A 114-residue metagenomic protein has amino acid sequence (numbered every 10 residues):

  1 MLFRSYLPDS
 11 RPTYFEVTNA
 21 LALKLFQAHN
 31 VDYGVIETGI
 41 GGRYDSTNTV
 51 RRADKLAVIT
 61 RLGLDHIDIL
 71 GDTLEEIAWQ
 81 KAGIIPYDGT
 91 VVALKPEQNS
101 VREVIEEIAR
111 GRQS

Functional and structural regions predicted by a protein language model:
M1-R51, D68-L70: ATP-dependent carboxylate-amine ligase catalytic core
N30-E37, D54-S114: Acidic, Mg2+-coordinating active-site environments of NTP-dependent enzymes
